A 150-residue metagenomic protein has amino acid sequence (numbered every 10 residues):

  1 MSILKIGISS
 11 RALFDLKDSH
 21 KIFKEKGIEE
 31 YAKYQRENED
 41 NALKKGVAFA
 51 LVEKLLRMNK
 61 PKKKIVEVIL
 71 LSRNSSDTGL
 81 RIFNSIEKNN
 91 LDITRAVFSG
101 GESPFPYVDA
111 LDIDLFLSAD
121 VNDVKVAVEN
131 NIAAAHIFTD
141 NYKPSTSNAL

Functional and structural regions predicted by a protein language model:
M1-L150: HAD-like aspartate-dependent phosphatase fold
